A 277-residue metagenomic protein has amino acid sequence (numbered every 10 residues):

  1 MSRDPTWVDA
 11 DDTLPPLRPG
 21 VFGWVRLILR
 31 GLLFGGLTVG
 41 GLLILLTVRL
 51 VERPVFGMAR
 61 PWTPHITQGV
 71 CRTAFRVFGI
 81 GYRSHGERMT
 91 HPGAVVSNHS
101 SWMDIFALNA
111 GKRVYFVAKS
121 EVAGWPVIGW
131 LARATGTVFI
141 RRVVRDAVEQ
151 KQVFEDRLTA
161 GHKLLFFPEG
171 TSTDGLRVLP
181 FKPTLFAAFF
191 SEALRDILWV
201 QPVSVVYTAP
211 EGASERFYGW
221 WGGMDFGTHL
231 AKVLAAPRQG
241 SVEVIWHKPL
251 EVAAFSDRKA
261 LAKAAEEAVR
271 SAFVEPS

Functional and structural regions predicted by a protein language model:
M1-P16, A74-H85, R142, P183-S191 (+3 more regions): Soluble, non-transmembrane catalytic domains of enzymes that act on hydrophobic metabolites at membranes
D12-R83, W130-A134: A transmembrane-helix-recognition feature enriched in membrane-embedded lipid enzymes and envelope glyco-/phospholipid
L45-P64, F75-V77, P92-R145, D196: Catalytic core of membrane glycerolipid acyltransferases/transacylases, capturing the structured, soluble-facing
G57, V122, T171-D174, E251-V252: Short histidine/acidic/glycine/proline-rich micro-motifs that form metal- and phosphate-coordinating active-site loops
G86-R88, V153-T159: Short amphipathic alpha-helix with an adjacent loop that forms part of the alpha/beta core around
P92-A94, K163-F167, W199, E243: Residue-level preference for the first positions of well-ordered beta-strands
V127-G129, L176-S256, A264: A cross-family acyltransferase "interaction/gating" segment
F154-E155, H162-L164, P168-F181: Soluble extracytoplasmic domains of inner/organellar membrane proteins
